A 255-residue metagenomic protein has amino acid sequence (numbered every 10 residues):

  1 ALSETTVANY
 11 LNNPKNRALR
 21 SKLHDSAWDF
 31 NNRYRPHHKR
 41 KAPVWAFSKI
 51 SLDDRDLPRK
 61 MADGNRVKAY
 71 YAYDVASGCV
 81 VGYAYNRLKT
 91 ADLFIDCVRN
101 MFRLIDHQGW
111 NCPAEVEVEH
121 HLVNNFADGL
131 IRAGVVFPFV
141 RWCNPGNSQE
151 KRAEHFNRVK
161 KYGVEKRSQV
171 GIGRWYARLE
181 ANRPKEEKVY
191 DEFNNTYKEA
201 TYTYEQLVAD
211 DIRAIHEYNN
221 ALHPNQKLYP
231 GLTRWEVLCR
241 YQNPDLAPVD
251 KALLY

Functional and structural regions predicted by a protein language model:
L2-N9: Short, basic interhelical loop/turn and adjoining N-cap of the next helix at nucleic-acid- or acidic-partner-contacting
A8, V67-Y70, G82-Y83, I95-R103 (+3 more regions): Short, well-ordered alpha-helical packing segments
N9-Y71, C79, D92-C97, R103-L104 (+1 more regions): Mobile-element integrase/transposase regions, centering on the N-terminal DNA-binding/Zn-coordinating module
W45-S48, Y202, Y255: Alpha-helix-centered segments that form part of catalytic cores
L52-D54, A84, E117-H120, C143: Short His-Asn-centered micro-motif
Y85-T90: A short acidic/small-residue loop/turn micro-motif
W110-A114, H120-K251: Globin-like tetrapyrrole-binding proteins
